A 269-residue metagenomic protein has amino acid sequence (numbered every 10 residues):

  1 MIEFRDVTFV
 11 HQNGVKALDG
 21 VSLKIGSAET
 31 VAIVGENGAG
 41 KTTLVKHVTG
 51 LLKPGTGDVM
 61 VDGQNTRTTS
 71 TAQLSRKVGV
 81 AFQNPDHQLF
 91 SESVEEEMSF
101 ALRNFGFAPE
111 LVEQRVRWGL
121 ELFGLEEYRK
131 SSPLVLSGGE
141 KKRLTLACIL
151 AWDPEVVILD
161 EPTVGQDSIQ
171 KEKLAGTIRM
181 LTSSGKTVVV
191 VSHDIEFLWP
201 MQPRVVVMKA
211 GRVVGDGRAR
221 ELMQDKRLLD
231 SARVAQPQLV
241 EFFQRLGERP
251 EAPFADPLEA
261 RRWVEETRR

Functional and structural regions predicted by a protein language model:
V34-E36: The feature captures the beta-strand-to-loop junction immediately N-terminal to the Walker
T49: Helix-to-loop junction immediately C-terminal to a conserved catalytic motif
G57-N65, L74: Conserved ABC transporter NBD signature motif
E110-Y128: Conserved ABC ATPase "signature" region
S132-L136, E140: Conserved ABC ATPase signature
S192-H193: H-loop/switch region of ABC-family ATPase nucleotide-binding domains
A210-G211: Conserved ABC ATPase "signature" C-loop
